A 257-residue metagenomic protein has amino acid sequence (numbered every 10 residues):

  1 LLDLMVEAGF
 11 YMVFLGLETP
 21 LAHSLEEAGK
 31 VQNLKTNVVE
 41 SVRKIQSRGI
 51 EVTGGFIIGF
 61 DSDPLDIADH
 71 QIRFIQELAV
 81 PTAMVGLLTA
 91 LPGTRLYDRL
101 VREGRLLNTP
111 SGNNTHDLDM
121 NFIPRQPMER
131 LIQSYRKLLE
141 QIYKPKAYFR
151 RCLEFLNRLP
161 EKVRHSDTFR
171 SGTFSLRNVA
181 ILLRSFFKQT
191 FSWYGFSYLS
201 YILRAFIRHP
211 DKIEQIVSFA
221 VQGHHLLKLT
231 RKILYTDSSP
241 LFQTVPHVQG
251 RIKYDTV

Functional and structural regions predicted by a protein language model:
L1-L176, Q189: A structural motif corresponding to the C-terminal lobe/cap of the Radical SAM core domain
N114-V257: Auxiliary Fe-S-binding modules of radical SAM enzymes
